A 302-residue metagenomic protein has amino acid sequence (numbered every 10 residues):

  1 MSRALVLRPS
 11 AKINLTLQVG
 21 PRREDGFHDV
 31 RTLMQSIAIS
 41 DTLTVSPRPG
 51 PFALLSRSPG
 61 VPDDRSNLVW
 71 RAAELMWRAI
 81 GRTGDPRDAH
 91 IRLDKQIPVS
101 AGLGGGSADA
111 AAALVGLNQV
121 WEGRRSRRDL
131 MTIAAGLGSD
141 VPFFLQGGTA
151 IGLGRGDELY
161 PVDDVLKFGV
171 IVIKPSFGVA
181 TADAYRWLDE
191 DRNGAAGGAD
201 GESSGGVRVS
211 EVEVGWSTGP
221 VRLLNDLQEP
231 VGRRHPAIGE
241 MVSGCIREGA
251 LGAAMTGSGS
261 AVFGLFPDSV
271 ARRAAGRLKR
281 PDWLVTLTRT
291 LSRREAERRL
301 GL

Functional and structural regions predicted by a protein language model:
M1-A101, Q119-R124, R128, V165 (+1 more regions): ATP-binding N-lobe of GHMP and related small-molecule kinases
V6, T42, T149-I151, V170-V172 (+1 more regions): Conserved hydrophobic/aromatic beta-strand scaffold that supports enzyme active sites
L15, L43-V45, V69, G106 (+5 more regions): Residue-level signal for inorganic ion chemistry
P49-P62, A113, A135, G215-L224 (+1 more regions): Short, basic/glycine-rich phosphate-binding loops at helix/coil junctions that contact nucleotide phosphates
R92-W121, S139, A250-F263: Glycine/serine-rich anion-binding loops at beta->alpha junctions that coordinate negatively charged ligand groups
A110, L114-I151, R155: Contiguous, small/hydrophobic- and glycine-enriched helical/loop subdomains that border and often "cap" functional
Q146, A150-G252, S269-L302: Conserved, helical-rich catalytic subdomain that frames metal- and/or nucleotide-binding sites in enzyme alpha/beta
